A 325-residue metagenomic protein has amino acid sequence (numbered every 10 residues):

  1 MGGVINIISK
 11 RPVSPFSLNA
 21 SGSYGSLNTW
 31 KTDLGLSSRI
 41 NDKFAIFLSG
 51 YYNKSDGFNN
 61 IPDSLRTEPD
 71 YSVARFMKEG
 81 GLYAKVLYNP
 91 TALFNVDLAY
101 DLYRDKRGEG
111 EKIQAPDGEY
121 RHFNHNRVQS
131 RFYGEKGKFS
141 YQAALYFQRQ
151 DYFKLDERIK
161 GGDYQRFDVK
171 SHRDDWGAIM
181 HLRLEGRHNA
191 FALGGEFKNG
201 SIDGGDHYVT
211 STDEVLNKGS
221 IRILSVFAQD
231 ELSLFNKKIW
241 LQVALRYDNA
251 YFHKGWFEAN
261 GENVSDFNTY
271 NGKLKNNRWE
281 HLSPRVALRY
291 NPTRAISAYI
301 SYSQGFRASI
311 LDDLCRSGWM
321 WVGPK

Functional and structural regions predicted by a protein language model:
M1-S21, T32-L36, W319-W321: N-terminal periplasmic accessory domains that precede and gate Gram-negative outer-membrane beta-barrel machines
G3, F16, W30-L34, G80-A84 (+5 more regions): Hydrophobic, lipid-facing positions within transmembrane beta-strands of outer-membrane proteins
S14-P15, S23, R39-R121: Periplasmic-side early beta-strands and strand-to-turn transitions of outer-membrane beta-barrels
S17-G22, L65-S72, E109-Y120, R127 (+5 more regions): Extracellular loop and loop/strand-boundary signature of outer-membrane beta-barrel proteins
L18-A20, I46-L48, V96-L98, Y141-L145 (+4 more regions): Transmembrane beta-strands of outer-membrane beta-barrel proteins
G22-S26, Y52-D56, L102-K106, K136 (+6 more regions): Transmembrane beta-strands of outer-membrane beta-barrel pores
G35, N59-L65, Y100-Y103, G108-A115 (+6 more regions): Outer-membrane beta-barrel translocator domains and adjoining extracellular loop/strand segments of Gram-negative
T91, H188-A190, E196, N217-K325: Structural signature of Gram-negative outer-membrane beta-barrels, strongest in the C-terminal barrel of TonB-dependent
